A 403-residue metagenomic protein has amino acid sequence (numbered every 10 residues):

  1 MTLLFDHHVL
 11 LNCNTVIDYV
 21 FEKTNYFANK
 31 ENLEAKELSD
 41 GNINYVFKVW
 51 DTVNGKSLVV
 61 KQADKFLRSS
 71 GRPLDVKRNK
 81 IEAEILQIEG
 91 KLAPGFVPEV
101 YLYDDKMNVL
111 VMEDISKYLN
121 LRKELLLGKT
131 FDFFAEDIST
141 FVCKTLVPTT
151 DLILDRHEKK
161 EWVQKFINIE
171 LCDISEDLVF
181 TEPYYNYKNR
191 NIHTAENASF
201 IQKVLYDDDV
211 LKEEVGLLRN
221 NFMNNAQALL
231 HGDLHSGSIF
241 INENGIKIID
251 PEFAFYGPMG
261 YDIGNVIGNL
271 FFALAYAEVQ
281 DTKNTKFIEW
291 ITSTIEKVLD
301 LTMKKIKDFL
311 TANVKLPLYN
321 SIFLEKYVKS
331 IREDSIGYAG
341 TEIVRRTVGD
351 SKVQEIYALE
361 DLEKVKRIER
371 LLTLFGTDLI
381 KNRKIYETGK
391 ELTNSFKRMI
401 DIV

Functional and structural regions predicted by a protein language model:
M1-N108, E391-V403: Conserved NTP-binding catalytic cores of kinases and kinase-like/nucleotidyltransferase enzymes across multiple kinase
K36-D51, L58-V59, E213-Y261: Active-site acidic catalytic loop and adjacent metal/ATP-binding pocket of ATP-dependent phosphoryl transfer enzymes
T52-N54, Q62-S175: Conserved ATP-binding subdomain of kinase catalytic cores across diverse folds
Q62-R68, D114-G128, V147, F272 (+3 more regions): A glycine-centered beta->alpha junction motif in the catalytic cores of kinase/phosphotransferase enzymes
E84, G260-V314, A339-I356: Active-site activation/catalytic loop segments of kinase-like enzymes and analogous catalytic loops in related
R122-F141, V147, D151-H231, N242: ATP-dependent phospho-/nucleotidyl transfer catalytic cores
L152-F166, T282-K283, T311-N320: Short, glycine/acidic-rich hinge or "gate" loops at secondary-structure transitions that mediate conformational
I322-V403: ATP/Mg2+ or Mg2+-diphosphate-binding catalytic cores that bind nucleotide phosphates or diphosphates via glycine-rich
